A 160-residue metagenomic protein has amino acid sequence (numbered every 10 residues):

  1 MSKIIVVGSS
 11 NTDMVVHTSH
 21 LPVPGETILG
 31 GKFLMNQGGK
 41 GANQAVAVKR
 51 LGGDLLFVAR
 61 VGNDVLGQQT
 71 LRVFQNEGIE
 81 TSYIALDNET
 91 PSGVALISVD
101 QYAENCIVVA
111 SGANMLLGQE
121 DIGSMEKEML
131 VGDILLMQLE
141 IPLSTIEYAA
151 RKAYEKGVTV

Functional and structural regions predicted by a protein language model:
M1-R60, V65-Q69, V158: Glycine-rich phosphate/adenosyl-contacting loop at the front of the ribokinase-like
D13, D100, Q138: Acidic active-site catalytic centers that drive phospho-/nucleotidyl reactions and related ester hydrolyses
M14-V15, C106, L116, T145-I146: Glycine/Thr-rich phosphate-binding loops of Rossmann-like dinucleotide-binding domains
E26-T27, M35, R50-I134: Conserved N-terminal subdomain of the carbohydrate kinase-like
G41, D121-I122, I146: Amphipathic coiled-coil/heptad-repeat helices and related helical stalk/stem segments that mediate oligomerization
K49, Q75, R151-E155: Anion (oxyanion) recognition and catalysis
G132-V160: Conserved beta-alpha-beta core of the PfkB/ribokinase-like small-molecule kinase fold
